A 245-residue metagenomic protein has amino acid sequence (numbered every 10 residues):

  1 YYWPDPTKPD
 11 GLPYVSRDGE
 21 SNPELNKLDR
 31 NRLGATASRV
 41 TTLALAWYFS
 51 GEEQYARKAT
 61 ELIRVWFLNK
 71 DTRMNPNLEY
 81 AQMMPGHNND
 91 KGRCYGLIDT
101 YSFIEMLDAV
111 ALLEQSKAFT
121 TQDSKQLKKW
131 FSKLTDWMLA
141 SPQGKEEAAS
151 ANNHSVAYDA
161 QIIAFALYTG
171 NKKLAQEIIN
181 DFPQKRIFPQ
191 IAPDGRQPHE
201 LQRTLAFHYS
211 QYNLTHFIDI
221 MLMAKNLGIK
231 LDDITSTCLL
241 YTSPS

Functional and structural regions predicted by a protein language model:
Y1-S50: N-terminal carbohydrate-binding/catalytic regions of secreted carbohydrate-active enzymes
R30-L227: Aromatic-lined, polymer-binding surfaces characteristic of secreted/periplasmic polysaccharide-degrading enzymes
L227-T235: Acidic, serine/threonine/proline-rich low-complexity intrinsically disordered regions
Y241-S245: Conserved small/polar residues in nucleotide/adenosyl-binding loops
